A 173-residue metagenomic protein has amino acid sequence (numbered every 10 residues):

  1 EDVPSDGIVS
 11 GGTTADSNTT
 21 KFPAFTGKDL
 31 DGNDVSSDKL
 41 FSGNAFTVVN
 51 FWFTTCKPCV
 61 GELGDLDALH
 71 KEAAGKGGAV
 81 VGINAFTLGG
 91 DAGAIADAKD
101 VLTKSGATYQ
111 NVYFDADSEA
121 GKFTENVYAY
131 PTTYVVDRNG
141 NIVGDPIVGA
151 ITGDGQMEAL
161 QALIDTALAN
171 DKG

Functional and structural regions predicted by a protein language model:
E1-T26, F41-N44, A96-D100: N-proximal helix/coil linker or "cap" segments that precede and/or mark the start of modular domains
A24-T47, K71-E72: A short beta-strand-turn-helix
S36-V60, L66, A79-N84: Short active-site neighborhood of thiol/selenol oxidoreductases, capturing the structured segment around
S42-T47, A74-V81, S105-Q110, R138-N141: Loop/turn elements at helix/coil->beta-strand transitions in domains of secreted/extracellular proteins
F53-P58, A85-G90, D115-A120, A129 (+2 more regions): Solvent-exposed loop/turn segments at secondary-structure junctions within structured extracellular/periplasmic domains
V60-K104, A116-G121: Structural microenvironment flanking redox-active thiols in thiol-disulfide oxidoreductases
D97-N139, I147: Short, internal strand/loop/helix patches that form the active-site neighborhood or redox-interaction surface
V135-G173: Thiol-/selenol-based redox modules, centered on thioredoxin-like and closely related oxidoreductase domains
